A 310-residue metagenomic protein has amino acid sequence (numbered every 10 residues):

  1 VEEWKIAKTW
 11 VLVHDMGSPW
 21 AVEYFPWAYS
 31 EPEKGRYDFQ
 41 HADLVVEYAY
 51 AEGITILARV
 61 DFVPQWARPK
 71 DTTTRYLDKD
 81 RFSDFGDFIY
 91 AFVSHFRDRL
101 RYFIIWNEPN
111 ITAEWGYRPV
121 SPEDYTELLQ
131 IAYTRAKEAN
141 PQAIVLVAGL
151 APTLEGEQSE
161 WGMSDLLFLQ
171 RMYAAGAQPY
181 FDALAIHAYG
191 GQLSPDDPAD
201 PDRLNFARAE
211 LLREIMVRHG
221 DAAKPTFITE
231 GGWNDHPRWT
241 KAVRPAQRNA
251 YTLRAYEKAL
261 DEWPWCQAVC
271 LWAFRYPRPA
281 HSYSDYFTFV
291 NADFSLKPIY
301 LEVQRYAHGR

Functional and structural regions predicted by a protein language model:
V1-Y24: Boundary/entry segment of secreted carbohydrate-active catalytic domains
K8-V13, D38-Y48, F85-H95, D124-A132 (+4 more regions): A general structural detector for well-ordered alpha-helical segments in enzyme core domains, enriched
M16-Y37, H41-S159, G191, A222 (+2 more regions): Substrate-binding cleft and catalytic face of glycoside hydrolase catalytic domains, especially the flexible beta-alpha
E33, Q65-A67, R81, H95 (+6 more regions): Aromatic-rich peripheral "rim/lid" segments of glycoside hydrolase catalytic domains that contact and position glycan
Y48-T55, H95-L100, I131-A143, A175-Y180 (+3 more regions): A structural motif corresponding to the C-terminal end of an alpha-helix and its immediate exit/capping segment
F82, G86, V120-Q247, P279-Y300: Noncatalytic carbohydrate-binding groove/subsite architecture in carbohydrate-active enzymes
R101, D182, T229, Q267-W272: A short, local hydrophobic-aromatic micro-motif
